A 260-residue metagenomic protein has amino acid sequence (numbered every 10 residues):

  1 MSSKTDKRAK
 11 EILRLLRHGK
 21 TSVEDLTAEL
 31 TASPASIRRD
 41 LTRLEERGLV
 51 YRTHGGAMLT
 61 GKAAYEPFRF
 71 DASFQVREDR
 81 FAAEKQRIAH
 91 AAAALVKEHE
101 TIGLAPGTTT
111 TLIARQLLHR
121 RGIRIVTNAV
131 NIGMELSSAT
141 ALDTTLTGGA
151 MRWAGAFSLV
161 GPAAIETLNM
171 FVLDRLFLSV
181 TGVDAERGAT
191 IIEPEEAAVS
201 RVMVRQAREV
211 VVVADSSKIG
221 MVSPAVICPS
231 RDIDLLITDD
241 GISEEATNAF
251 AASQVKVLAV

Functional and structural regions predicted by a protein language model:
S2-E24, A28-T31, A35, R39-G103 (+2 more regions): HTH-adjacent hinge/linker in prokaryotic transcriptional regulators
S2-L15, K20-D25, T31, A35 (+4 more regions): Conserved phosphate- and dinucleotide-binding cores of soluble alpha/beta proteins, encompassing both enzyme active
H99, R120-G122, A207, I233: A general structural motif
A105-P106, D215: Short His-Asn-centered micro-motif
G107-T111: Gly/Ser/Thr-rich loops at beta-strand to alpha-helix junctions that form or flank small-molecule/cofactor-binding
L118-I123, P194: A glycine- and small-aliphatic-rich helix-loop capping segment at beta-alpha/alpha-beta transitions that lines
